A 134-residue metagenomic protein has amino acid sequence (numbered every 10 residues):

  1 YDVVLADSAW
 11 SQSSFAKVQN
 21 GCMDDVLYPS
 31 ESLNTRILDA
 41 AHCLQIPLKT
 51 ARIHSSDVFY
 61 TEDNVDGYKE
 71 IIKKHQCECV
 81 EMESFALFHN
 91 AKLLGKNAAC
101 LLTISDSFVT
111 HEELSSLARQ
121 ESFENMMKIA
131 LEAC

Functional and structural regions predicted by a protein language model:
Y1-C134: Glycine-rich phosphate- or other oxyanion-binding loops that anchor nucleotides, phosphorylated ligands
